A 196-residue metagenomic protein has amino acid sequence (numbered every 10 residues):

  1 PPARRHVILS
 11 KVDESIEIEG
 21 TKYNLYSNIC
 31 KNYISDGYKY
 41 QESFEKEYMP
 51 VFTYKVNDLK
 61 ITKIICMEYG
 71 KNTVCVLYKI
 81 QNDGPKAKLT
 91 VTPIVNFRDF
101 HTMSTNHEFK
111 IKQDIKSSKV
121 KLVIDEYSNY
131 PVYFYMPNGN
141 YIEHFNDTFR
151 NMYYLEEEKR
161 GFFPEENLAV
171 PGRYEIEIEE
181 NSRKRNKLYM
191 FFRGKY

Functional and structural regions predicted by a protein language model:
P1-Y196: Terminal accessory carbohydrate-recognition/targeting modules of carbohydrate-active enzymes
